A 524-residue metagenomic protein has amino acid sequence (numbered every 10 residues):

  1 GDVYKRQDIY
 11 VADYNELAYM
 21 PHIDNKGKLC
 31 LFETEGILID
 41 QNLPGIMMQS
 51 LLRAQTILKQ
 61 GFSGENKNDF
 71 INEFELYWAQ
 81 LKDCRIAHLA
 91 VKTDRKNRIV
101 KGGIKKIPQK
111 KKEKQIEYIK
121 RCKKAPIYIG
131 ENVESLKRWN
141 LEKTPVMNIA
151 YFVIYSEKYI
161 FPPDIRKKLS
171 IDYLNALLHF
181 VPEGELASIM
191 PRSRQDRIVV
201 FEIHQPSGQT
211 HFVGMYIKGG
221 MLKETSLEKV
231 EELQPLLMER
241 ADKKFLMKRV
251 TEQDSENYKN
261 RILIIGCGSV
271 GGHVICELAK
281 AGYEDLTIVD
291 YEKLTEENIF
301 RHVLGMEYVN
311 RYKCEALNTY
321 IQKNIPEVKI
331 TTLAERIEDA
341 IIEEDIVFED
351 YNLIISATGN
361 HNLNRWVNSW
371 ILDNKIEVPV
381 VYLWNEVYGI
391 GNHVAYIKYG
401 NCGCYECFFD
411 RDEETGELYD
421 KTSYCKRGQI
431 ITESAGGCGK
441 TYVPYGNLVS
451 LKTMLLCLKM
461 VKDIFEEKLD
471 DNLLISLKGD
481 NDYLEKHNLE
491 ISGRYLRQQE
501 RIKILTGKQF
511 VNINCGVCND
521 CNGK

Functional and structural regions predicted by a protein language model:
V3-Y4: Short, small-residue-biased leader/transition segments that mark boundaries at the very start of proteins
Y14-F70: Glycine-centered motif in EGF-like
D69, E73-L222, E349-L353, A357-K524: Glycine-rich phosphate/adenylate-binding loop
Q209-I262: N-terminal charged helix/coil linker that caps or initiates catalytic domains
Q253-K293: Glycine-rich adenosine-cofactor-binding loop
Y291-E327: Glycine-rich phosphate-binding loop and adjoining beta1-alpha1-beta2 segment of Rossmann-like nucleotide-binding folds
A334-I337: Conserved acidic residues
A340-E349: Short amphipathic alpha-helix with an adjacent loop that forms part of the alpha/beta core around
